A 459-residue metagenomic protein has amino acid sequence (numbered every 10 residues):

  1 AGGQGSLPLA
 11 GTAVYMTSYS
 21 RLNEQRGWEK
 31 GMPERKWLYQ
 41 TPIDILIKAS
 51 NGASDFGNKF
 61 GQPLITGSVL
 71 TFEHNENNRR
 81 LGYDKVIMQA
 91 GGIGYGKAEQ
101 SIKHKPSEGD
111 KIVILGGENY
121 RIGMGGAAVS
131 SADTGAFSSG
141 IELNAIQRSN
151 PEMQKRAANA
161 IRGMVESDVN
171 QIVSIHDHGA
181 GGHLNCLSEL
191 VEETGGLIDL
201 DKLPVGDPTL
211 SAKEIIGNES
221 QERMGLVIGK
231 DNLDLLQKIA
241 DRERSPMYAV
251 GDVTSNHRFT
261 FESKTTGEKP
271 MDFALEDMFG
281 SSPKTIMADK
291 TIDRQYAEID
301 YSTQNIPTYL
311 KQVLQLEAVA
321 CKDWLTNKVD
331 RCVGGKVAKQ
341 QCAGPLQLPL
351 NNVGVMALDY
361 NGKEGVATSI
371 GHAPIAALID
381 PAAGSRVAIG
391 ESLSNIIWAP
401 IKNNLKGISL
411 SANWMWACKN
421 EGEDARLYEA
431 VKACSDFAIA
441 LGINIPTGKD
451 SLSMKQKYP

Functional and structural regions predicted by a protein language model:
A1-P459: Glycine/proline-enriched, intrinsically flexible loops and inter-domain linkers
